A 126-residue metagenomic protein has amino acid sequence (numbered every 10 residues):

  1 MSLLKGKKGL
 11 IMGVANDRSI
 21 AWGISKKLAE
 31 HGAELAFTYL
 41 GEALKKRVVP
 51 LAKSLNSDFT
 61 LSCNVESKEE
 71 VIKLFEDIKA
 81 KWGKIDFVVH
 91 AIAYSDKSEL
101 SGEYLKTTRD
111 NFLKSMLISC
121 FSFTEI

Functional and structural regions predicted by a protein language model:
S2-T38: Canonical Rossmann dinucleotide-binding motif of NAD(H)/NADP(H)-dependent dehydrogenases/reductases, specifically
R18, L44, S67, S95-G102: Short beta->alpha connector loops of Rossmann-like oxidoreductase domains
E42-V48: Short, charged/polar "capping" segments at the starts of alpha-helices and the immediately preceding loops
A52-E69: Rossmann-fold cofactor-recognition segment
S57, K81-I85, F112: Local beta-strand N-terminus motif with an aromatic residue
S62-C63, I85-L100, S119: Rossmann-fold scaffold of SDR-type NAD(P)-dependent oxidoreductases
E66-K81: Conserved Rossmann-fold cofactor-binding substructure of NAD(P)-dependent oxidoreductases
D86, S101-E125: Catalytic Tyr-X3-Lys loop
